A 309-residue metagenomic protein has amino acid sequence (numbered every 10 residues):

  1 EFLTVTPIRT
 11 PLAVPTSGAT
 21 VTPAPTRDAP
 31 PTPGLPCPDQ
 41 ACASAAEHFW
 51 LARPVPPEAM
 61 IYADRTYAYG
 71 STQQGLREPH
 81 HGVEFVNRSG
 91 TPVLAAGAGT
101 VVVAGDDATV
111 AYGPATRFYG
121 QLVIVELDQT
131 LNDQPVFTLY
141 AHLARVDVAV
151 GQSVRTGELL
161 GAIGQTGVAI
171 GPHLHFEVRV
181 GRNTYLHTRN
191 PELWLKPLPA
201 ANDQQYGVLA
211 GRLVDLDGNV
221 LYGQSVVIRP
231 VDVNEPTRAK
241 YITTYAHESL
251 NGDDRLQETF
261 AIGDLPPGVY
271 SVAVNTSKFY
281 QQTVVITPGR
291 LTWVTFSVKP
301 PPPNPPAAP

Functional and structural regions predicted by a protein language model:
L3-R27: Extracellular mucin-like PTS domains
V21-Q121, T130, T156, Q165 (+6 more regions): Surface-exposed, glycine-biased beta-strand/turn segments
V86-S89, L94-A95, E126-L127, L131-G157: Short histidine-centered loop motifs in beta-beta connectors
G105, Q129, A144-D147, R182 (+1 more regions): A generic structural motif
G113-E126, Q152-Q205: Conserved, short, structured surface segments that act as functional micro-motifs
Y140, I262-G263, V284: Hydrophobic core positions of the immunoglobulin-like beta-sandwich fold
H247-D264: Short, surface-exposed beta-strand/beta-hairpin micro-motifs centered on an aromatic residue
A307-P309: Short, solvent-exposed mixed-charge patches
